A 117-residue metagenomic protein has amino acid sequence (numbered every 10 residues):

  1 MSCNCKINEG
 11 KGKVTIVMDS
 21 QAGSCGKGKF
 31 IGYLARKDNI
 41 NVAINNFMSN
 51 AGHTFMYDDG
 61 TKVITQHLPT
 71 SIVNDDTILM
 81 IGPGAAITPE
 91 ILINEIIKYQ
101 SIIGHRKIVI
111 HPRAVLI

Functional and structural regions predicted by a protein language model:
M1-I117: Non-transmembrane, aqueous-exposed alpha-helical and coiled segments at domain scale
